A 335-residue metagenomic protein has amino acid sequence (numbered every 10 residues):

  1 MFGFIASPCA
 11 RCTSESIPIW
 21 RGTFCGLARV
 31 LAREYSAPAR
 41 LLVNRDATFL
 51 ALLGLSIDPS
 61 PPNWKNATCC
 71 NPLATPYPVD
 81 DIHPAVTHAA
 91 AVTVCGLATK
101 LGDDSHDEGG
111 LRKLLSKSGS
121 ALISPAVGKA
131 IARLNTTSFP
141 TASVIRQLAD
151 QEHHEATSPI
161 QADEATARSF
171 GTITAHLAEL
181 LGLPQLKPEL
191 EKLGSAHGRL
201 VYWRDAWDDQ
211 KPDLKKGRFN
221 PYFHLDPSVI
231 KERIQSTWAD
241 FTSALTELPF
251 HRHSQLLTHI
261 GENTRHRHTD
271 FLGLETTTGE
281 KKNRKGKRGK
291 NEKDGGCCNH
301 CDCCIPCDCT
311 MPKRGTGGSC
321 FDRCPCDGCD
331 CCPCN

Functional and structural regions predicted by a protein language model:
M1-K192, R199, W203-R218, Y222-R233 (+2 more regions): Acidic catalytic motifs of isoprenoid enzymes
V229-L272: Primarily interfacial, aromatic-capped hydrophobic alpha-helices that serve as membrane anchors
H266-N335: Cysteine-dense, membrane-associated helical/juxtamembrane modules
